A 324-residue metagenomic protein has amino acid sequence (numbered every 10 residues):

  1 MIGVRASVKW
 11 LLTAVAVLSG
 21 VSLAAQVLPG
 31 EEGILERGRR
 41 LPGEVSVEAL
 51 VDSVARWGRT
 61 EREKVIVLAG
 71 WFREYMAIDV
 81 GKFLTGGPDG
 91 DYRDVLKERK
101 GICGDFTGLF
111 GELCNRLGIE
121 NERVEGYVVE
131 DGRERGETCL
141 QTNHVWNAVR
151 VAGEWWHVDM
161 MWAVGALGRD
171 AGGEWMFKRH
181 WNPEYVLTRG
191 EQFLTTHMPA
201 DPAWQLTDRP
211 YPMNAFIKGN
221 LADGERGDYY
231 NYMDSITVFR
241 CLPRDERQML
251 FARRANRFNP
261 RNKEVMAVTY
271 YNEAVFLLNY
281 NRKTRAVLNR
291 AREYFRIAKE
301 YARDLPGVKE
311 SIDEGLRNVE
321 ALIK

Functional and structural regions predicted by a protein language model:
M1-V27: Bacterial Sec-dependent N-terminal signal peptides
Q26-I102, G108-G111: Secondary-structure boundary elements
I102, L109, T142-N143, A286 (+1 more regions): An amphipathic alpha-helix/helix-turn recognition signal
G108-T188: Hydrophobic/aromatic-rich core segments of domains that either
G168-K324: Alpha-helical and coiled-coil interaction segments, frequently adjacent to or embedded within charge-biased
